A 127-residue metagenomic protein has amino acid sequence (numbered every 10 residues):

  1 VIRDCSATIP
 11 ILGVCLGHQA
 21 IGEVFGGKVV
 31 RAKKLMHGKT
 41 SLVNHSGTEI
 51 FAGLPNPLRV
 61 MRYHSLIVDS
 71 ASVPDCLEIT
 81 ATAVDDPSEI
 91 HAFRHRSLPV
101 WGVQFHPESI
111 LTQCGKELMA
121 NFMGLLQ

Functional and structural regions predicted by a protein language model:
V1-G53, P57, M119-N121: Cysteine-nucleophile active-site neighborhood
C15, H64, H106: Histidine-centered divalent metal-coordination motifs
G38, A71, Q113: Residues that form or flank phosphate/diphosphate-binding pockets in enzymes that use nucleotide phosphates
T40-L42, I90-A92, G102: Conserved hydrophobic/aromatic beta-strand scaffold that supports enzyme active sites
E49-L98: Catalytic beta-strand/loop cores that center a nucleophilic Ser/Cys/Thr and support acyl-enzyme chemistry
L66-I67, E108-I110: Short histidine/acidic/glycine/proline-rich micro-motifs that form metal- and phosphate-coordinating active-site loops
S97-P107: Short helix/strand-capping connector loops at secondary-structure junctions
I110-Q127: Acyltransferase
